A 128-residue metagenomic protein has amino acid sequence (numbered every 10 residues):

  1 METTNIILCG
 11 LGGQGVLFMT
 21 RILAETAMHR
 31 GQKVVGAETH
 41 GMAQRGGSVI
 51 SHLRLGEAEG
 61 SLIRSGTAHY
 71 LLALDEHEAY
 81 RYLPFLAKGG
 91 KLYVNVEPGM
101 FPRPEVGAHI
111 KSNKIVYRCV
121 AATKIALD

Functional and structural regions predicted by a protein language model:
M1-D128: Active-site cofactor/cluster-binding pocket
